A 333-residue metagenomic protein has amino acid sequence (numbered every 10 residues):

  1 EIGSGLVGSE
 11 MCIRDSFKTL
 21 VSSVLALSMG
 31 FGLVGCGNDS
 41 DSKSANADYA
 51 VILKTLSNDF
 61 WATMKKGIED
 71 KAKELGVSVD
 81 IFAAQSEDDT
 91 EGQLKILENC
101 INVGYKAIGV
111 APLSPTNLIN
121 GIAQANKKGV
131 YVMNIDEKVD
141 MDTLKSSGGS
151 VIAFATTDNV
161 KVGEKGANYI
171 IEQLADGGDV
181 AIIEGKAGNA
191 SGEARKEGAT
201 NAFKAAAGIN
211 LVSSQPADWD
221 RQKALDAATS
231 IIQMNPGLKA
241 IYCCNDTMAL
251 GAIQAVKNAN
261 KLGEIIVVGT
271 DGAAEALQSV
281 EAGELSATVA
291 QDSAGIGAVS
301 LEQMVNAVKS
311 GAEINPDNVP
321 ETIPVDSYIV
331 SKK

Functional and structural regions predicted by a protein language model:
E1-I13: Single conserved hydrophobic/aromatic residue that forms the stacking wall/gate of nucleotide- or nucleobase-binding
G32-G35: C-terminal motif of bacterial Sec signal peptides marking the signal peptidase cleavage site
G37-D39: Bacterial signal peptide processing site
D48-K71, L75, D80-E98, V103-Y105 (+5 more regions): Extracytoplasmic "Venus flytrap"
Q93, L97, A153-V180, A224 (+2 more regions): Hydrophobic alpha-helical segments within soluble ligand-binding/sensing domains
A107-K127, A199, S213, A217-Q278: Hydrophobic alpha-helical
T116, N120-K161, D179, A273-E281 (+2 more regions): Flexible loop/hinge segments that line or gate small-molecule binding clefts
I183-A187, S191, S293-K333: Hinge/cleft segment of the Venus flytrap/periplasmic-binding protein
